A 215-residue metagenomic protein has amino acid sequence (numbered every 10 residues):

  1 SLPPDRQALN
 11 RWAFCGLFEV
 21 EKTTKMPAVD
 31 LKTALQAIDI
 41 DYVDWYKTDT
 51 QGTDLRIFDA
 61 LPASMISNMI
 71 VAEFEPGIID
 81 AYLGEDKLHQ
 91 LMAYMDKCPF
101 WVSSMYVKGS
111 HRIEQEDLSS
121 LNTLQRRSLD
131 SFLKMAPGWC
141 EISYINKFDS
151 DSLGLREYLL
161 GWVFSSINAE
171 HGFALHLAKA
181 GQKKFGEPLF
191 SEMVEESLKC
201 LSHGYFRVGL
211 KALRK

Functional and structural regions predicted by a protein language model:
S1-V29, F132: Glycine-rich adenosyl-binding loop in Rossmann-like folds that engage adenosine-containing cofactors
L2-P4, F14-G16, Q115-L118, Y158 (+2 more regions): Surface-exposed beta-strand edges and their flanking turn/coil or helix-capping segments
L31-Q36: Generic structural signal for well-ordered alpha-helical scaffold segments
A37, D41-G181: Conserved acidic-Pro-Pro-aromatic motif
I113, D117-L118, K184, E196-H203: Charge-rich, low-complexity amphipathic helices in intrinsically disordered tails/linkers adjacent to domains
A180-L189: Intrinsically disordered, low-complexity terminal/linker regions enriched in Pro/Ser/Gly and acidic residues
L189-K215: Membrane-proximal basic amphipathic "stem/tether" segments
